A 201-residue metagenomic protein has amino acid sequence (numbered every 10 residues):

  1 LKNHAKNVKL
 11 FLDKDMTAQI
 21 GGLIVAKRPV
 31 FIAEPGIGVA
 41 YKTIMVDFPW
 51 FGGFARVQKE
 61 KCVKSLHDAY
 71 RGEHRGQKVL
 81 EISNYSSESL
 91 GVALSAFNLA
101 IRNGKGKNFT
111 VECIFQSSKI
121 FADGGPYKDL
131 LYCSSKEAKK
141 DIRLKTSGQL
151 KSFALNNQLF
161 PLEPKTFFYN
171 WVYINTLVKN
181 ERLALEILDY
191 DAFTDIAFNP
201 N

Functional and structural regions predicted by a protein language model:
K2-N84: Short, extreme N-terminal leader segments that mark the start of a protein/domain
E73-H74, T146-K151, R182-L188: Short amphipathic alpha-helical segments, especially helix-boundary/capping motifs
V79, S86-A93: Compact, well-ordered interaction domains used in eukaryotic information-processing assemblies
Y85, Q158, F193-I196: Residues at structural and domain junctions
G91-S95, L99-K179: A contiguous catalytic/ligand-binding core that recognizes phosphate-bearing ligands
D123, I142-L144, L188-I196: Charged, low-complexity intrinsically disordered segments
W171-F193: A short mid-domain helix/strand-loop element embedded in enzyme catalytic domains that forms or borders the active-site
F198-P200: Active-site nucleophilic cysteine motif
